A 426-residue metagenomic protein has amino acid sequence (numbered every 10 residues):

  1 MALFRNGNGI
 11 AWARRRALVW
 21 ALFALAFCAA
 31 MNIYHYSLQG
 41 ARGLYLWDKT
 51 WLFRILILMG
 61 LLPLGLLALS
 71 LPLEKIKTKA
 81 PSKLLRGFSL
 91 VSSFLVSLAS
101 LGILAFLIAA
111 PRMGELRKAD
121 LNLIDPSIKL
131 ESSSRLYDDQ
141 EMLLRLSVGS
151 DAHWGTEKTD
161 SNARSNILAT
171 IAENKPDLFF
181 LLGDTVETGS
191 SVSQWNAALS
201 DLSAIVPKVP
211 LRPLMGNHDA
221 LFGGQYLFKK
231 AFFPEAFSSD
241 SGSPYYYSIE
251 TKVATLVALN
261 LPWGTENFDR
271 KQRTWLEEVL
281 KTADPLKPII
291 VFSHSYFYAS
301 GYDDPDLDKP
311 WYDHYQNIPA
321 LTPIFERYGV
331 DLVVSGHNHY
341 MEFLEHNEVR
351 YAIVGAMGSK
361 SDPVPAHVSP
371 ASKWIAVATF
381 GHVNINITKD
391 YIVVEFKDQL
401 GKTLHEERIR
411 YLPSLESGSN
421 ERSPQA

Functional and structural regions predicted by a protein language model:
M1-T159, S165-D177, S203, K208 (+2 more regions): Acidic, histidine-bearing metal-coordination/catalytic regions of metal-dependent phosphoesterases
A110-D138, V192-I289, D304-L332, Y340-T388: Extended active-site neighborhood of metal-dependent phosphoesterases/phosphodiesterases
L146-V148, F179-L181, P213, V291 (+1 more regions): Residue-level marker for buried hydrophobic side chains located in beta-strands that build the well-ordered beta-sheet
D151, G183-D184, G216-N217, H294 (+1 more regions): Active-site glycine-centered loops adjacent to acidic/histidine catalytic or metal-binding residues that shape
W154, V186-E187, D219, T255 (+2 more regions): Short active-site segment of divalent metal-dependent hydrolases/proteases that encodes the spacing between
G155-S161, E187-S193, G264-F268: Acidic-and-aromatic substrate-binding clefts and catalytic sites of carbohydrate-active enzymes
P176-F179, V330: Proline-aspartate-enriched helix->loop->beta-strand connector
L178, D219, F297-A299, K360: Feature marks short, surface-exposed loop/turn motifs that line or immediately flank catalytic pockets and channel
